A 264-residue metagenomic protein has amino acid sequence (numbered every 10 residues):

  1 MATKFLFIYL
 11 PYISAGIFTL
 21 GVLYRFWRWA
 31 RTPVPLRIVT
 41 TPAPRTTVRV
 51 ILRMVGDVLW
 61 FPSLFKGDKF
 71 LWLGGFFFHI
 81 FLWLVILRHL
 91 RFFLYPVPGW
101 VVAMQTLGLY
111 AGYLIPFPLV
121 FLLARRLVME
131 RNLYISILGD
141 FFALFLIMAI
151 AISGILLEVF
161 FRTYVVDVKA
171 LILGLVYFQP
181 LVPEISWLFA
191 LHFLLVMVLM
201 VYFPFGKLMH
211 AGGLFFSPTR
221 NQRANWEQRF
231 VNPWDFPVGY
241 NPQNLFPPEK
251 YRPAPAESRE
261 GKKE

Functional and structural regions predicted by a protein language model:
M1-I8, P35-I38, V101-Q105: Membrane-interface helix-loop-helix junctions at boundaries between adjacent transmembrane segments
M1-R25, A170-L194: Long, highly hydrophobic alpha-helical transmembrane signal-anchor segments
T3, T19, T32, T40-T41 (+4 more regions): Residue-identity detector for threonine
Y9-T40, I86-H89, L119, A151-I155 (+1 more regions): Hydrophobic alpha-helical membrane-embedded segments
F26-L64, R229: Membrane-interface amphipathic/juxtamembrane segments adjacent to transmembrane helices
T46, F61-L191, V198-W226, N232-E264: Long, contiguous internal "core" modules enriched in hydrophobic/ aromatic residues
